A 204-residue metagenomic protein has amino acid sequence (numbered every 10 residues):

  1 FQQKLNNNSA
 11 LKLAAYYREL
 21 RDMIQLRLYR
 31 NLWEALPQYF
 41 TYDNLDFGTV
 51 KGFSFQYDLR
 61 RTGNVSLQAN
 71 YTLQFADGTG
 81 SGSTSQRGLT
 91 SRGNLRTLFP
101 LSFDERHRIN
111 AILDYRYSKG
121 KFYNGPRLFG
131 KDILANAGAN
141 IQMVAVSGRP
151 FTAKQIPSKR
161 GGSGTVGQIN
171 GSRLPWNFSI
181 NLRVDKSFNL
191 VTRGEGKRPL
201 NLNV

Functional and structural regions predicted by a protein language model:
K12-L20, I24, L28-G148: Gram-negative outer-membrane beta-barrel transporters
L98-V204: Conserved C-terminal beta-signal and adjacent last beta-strands/turns of outer-membrane beta-barrel proteins
